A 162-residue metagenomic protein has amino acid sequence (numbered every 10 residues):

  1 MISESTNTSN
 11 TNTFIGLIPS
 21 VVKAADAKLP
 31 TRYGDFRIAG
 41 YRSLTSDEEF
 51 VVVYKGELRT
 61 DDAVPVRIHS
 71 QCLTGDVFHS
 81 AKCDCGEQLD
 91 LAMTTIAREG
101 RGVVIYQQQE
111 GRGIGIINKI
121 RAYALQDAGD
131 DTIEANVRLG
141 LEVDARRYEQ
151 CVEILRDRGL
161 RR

Functional and structural regions predicted by a protein language model:
M1-R162: Catalytic domains of riboflavin
